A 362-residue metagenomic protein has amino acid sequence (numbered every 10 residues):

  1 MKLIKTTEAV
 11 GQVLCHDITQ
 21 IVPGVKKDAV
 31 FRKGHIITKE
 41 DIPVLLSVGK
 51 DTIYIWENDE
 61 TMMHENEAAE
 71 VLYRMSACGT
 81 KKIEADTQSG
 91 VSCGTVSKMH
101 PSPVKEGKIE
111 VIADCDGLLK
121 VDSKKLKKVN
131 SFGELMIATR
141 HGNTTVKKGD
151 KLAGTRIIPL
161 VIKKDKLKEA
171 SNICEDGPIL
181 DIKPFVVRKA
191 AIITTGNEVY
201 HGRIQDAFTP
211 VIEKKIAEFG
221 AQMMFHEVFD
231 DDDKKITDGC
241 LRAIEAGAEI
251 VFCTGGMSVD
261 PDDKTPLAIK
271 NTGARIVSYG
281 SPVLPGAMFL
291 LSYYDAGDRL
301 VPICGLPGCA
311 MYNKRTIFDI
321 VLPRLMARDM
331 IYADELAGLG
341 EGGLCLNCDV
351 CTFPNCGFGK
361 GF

Functional and structural regions predicted by a protein language model:
M1-E106: Short, low-complexity N-terminal leaders and the immediately following helix N-cap/first helix
T7-G11, A29, K82-D86, P101-V104 (+5 more regions): Solvent-exposed alpha-helices and their adjacent loops that cap or buttress functional pockets in soluble metabolic
P23, S47-D51, R74-K81, K148-K151 (+5 more regions): Generic secondary-structure signature for well-ordered alpha-helical cores
R32, T38, H141, T145-K148 (+1 more regions): Residue-level recognition of short, solvent-exposed, well-ordered loop/turn junctions that link secondary-structure
D51-Y54, K108-E110, D150-A153, K189-A191 (+4 more regions): Structural motif
D59-F185: Extended, charged alpha/beta regions that create polyanion-binding interfaces
D176-D231, K235: Glycine-rich phosphate/diphosphate-binding loop of Rossmann-like nucleotide-binding domains
N197, A207, M224-G361: Short glycine/threonine-rich loop/turn motifs
